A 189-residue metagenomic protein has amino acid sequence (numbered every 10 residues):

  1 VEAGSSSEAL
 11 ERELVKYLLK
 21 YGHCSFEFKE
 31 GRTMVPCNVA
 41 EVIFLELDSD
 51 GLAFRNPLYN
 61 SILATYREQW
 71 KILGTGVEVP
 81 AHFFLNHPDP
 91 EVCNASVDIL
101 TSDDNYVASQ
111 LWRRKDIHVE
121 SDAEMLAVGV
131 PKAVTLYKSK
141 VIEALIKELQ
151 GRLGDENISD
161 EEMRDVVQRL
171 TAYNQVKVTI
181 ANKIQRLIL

Functional and structural regions predicted by a protein language model:
V1-H82, N94-D98, S102-Q110, I142-I146: Non-catalytic protein-protein interaction segments used by genome-maintenance enzymes to assemble and couple activities
L63-L189: Bacterial replisome coupling helices
